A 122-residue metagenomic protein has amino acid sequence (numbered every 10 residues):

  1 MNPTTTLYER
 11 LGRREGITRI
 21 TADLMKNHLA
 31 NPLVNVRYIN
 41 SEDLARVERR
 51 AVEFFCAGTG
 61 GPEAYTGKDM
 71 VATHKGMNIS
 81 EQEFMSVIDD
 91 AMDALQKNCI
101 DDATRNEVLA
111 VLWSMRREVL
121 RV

Functional and structural regions predicted by a protein language model:
M1-V122: Core of compact, soluble alpha-helical bundle domains
